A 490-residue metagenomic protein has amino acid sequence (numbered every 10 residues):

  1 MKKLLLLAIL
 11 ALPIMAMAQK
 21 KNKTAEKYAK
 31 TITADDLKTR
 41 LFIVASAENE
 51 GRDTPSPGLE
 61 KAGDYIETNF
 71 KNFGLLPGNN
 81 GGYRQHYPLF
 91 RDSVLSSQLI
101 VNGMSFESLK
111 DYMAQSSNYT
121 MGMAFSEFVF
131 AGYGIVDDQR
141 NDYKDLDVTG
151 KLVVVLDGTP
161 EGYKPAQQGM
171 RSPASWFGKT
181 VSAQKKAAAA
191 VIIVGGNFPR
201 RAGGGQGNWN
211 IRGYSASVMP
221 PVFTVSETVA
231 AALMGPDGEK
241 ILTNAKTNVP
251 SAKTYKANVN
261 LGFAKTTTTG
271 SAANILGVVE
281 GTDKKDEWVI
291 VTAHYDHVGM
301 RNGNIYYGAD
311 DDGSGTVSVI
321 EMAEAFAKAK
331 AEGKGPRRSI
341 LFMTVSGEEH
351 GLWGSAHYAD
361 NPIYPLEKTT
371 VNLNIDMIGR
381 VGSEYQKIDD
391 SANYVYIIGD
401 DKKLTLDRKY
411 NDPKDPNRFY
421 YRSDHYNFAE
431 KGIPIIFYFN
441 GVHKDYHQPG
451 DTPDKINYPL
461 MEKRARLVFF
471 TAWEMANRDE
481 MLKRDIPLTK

Functional and structural regions predicted by a protein language model:
M1-K21: Bacterial Sec-dependent N-terminal signal peptides
A18-G78, L99, G204, E280: N-terminal hydrophobic or amphipathic helices/low-complexity stretches enriched in small/hydrophobic/Pro/Gly
K20-A25, E107-D145, A216-G308, E324 (+1 more regions): Soluble metallo-hydrolase cores and metallopeptidase-like ectodomains found primarily in the secretory/periplasmic
E50-K164: Noncatalytic luminal/extracellular "stalk/propeptide" segments of secretory-pathway proteins
E107-S108, P220-V225, A230-E239, V345-G441: Metal-dependent peptidase/peptidase-like ectodomains
K110-P221, Y306, E324: Extracellular/luminal Protease-associated
G195, V249, T254-K256, T268-G270 (+1 more regions): Active-site-adjacent substrate-binding region of metalloamidase/peptidase-like peptide-processing proteins
E324-G351, N372: Short helix-loop-beta-strand segments that form the rim/entrance of peptidase-like active sites
